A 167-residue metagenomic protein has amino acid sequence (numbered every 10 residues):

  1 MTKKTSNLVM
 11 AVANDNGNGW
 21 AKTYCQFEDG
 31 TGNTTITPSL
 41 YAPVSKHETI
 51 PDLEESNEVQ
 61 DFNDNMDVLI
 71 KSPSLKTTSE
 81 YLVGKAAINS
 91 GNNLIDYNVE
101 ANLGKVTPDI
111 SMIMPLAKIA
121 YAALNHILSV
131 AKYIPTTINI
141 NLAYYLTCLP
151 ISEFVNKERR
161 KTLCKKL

Functional and structural regions predicted by a protein language model:
M1-N18, K22-L167: Nucleotide/phosphate-binding catalytic cleft detector across ATP-hydrolyzing and phosphate-transferring enzymes
